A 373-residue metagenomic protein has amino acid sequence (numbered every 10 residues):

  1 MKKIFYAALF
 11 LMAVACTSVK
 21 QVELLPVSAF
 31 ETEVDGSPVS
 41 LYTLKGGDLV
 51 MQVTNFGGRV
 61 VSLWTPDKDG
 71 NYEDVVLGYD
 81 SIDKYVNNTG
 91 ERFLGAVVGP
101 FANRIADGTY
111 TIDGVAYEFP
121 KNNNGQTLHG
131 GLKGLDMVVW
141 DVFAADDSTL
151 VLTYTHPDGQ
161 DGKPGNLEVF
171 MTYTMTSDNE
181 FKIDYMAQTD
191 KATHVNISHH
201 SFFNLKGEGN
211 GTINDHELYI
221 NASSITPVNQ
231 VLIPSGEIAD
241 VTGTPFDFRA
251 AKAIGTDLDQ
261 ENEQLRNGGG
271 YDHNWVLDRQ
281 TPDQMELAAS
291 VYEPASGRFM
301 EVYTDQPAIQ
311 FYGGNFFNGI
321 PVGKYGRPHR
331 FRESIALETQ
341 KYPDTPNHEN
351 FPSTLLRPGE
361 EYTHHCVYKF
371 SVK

Functional and structural regions predicted by a protein language model:
M1-L24: Bacterial Sec-dependent N-terminal signal peptides
T17-K373: An exposed, glycine/acidic-rich loop-and-rim segment of catalytic or binding clefts
